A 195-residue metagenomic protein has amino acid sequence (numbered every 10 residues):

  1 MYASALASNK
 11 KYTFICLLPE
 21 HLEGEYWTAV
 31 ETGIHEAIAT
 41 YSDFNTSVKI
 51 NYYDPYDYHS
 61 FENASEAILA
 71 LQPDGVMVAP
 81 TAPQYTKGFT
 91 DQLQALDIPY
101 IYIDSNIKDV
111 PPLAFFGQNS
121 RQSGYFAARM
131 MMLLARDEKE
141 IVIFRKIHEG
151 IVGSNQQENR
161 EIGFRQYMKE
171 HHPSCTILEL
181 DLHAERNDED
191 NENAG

Functional and structural regions predicted by a protein language model:
Y2-E31, L113-A114, E140-V152: Short beta-strand segments enriched in small/hydrophobic residues
L17, I68-P80, P99-I103, V142-R145 (+2 more regions): Periplasmic-binding protein-like
H35-I50, K169-C175: Signal peptide-proximal N-terminal region of secreted/periplasmic/extracellular or secretory-lumen proteins
S47-Q72, I177-G195: Structural motif
I68, G75-A95, F164, L182-G195: Hydrophobic alpha-helical
Q84-Q122, K146: Flexible loop/hinge segments that line or gate small-molecule binding clefts
F115-I141, E192-G195: Hydrophobic alpha-helical segments within soluble ligand-binding/sensing domains
A127-H172, E179: An alpha-beta-alpha
